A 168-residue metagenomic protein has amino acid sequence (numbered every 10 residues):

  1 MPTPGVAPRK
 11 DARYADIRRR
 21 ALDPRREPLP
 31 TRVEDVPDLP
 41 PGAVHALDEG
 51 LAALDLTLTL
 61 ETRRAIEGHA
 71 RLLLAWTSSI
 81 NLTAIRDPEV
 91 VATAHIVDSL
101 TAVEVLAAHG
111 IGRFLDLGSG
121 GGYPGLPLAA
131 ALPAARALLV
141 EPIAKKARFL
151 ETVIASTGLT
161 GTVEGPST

Functional and structural regions predicted by a protein language model:
P2-G112, K146, T152-L159: Class I SAM-dependent transferase core
V97-T168: Conserved SAM/SAH cofactor-binding pocket of Class I
